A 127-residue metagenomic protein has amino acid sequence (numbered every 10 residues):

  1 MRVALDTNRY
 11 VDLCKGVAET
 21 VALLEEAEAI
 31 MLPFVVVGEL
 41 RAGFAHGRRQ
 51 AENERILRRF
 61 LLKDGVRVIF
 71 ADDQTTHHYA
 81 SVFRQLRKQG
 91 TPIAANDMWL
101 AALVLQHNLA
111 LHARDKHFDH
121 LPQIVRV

Functional and structural regions predicted by a protein language model:
M1, A101, L105-V127: Acidic, PIN/NYN-like endoribonuclease modules and their adjacent C-terminal/linker elements
M1-V35, A42-R59: Short, well-structured N-terminal submotif of metal-dependent ribonuclease cores
D6-T7, L40, Y79, V104: Generic structural signal for small/hydrophobic residues in well-ordered secondary structure, especially within
R9, V36-E39, T75, H117: Short, well-ordered alpha-helical scaffold segment located in the soluble/lumenal catalytic or ligand-binding core
A29, R67, Q123-V125: Conserved beta-strand segments of alpha/beta enzyme cores
V37, N53-L57, T76-Y79, D97: A general structural signal for well-ordered alpha-helical segments in protein cores
A45, S81, Q123-R126: Short secondary-structure transition/capping segments
R67-H112: Active-site neighborhoods of divalent-metal-dependent phosphate/nucleic-acid chemistry enzymes
